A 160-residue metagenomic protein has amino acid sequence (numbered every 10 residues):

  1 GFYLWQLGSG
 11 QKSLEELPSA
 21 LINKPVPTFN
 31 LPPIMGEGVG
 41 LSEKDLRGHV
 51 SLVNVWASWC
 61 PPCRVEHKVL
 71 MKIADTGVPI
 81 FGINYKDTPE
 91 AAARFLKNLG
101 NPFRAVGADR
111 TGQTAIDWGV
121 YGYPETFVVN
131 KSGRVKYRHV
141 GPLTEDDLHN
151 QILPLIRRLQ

Functional and structural regions predicted by a protein language model:
G1-P32, Q160: N-terminal targeting signals for export/organelle localization
G10-K12, P32-V39, V106-D109: Short gly/ser/thr-rich secondary-structure transition/capping motifs
F29-L52: A short beta-strand-turn-helix
L46, C60-C63: Short cysteine clusters
H49-S51, W56-W59, G122: Short pre-active-site segment immediately N-terminal to redox-active cysteine/selenocysteine motifs in thiol-based
L52-N54, G82, V128: Hydrophobic beta-strand core positions in alpha/beta domains
R64-G100, R110-I116: Structural microenvironment flanking redox-active thiols in thiol-disulfide oxidoreductases
K97-P102, D109-Q160: Thiol/disulfide oxidoreductase modules built on the thioredoxin-like
